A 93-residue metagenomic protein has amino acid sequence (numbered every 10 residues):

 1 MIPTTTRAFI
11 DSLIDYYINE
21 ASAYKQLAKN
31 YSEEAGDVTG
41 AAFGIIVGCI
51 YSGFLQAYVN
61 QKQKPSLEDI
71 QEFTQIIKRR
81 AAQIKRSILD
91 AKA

Functional and structural regions predicted by a protein language model:
M1-Y31: Short terminal alpha-helical segments
I2-P3, R7, V47, S66 (+2 more regions): Intrinsic-disorder-associated interaction segments
I2-T5, Y31-A42, D69: Non-transmembrane, amphipathic alpha-helical segments
N19-T39, I88, K92-A93: A short, compositionally biased N-terminal segment around positions ~18-40 that is enriched in charged/polar residues
G40-I46, S52-V59: Acidic, low-complexity, intrinsically disordered interaction modules
Y58-A93: Charged low-complexity stretches with an acidic bias
